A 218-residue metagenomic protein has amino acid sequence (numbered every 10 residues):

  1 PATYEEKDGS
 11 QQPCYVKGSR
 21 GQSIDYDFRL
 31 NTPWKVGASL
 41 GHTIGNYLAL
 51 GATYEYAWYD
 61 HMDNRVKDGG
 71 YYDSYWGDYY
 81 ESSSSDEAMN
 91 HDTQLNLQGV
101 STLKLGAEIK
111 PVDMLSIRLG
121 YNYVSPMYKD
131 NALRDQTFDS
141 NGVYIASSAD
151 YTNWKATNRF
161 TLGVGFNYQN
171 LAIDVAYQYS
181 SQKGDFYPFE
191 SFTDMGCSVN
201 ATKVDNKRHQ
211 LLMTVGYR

Functional and structural regions predicted by a protein language model:
P1-R218: Outer-membrane beta-barrel porins/channels
